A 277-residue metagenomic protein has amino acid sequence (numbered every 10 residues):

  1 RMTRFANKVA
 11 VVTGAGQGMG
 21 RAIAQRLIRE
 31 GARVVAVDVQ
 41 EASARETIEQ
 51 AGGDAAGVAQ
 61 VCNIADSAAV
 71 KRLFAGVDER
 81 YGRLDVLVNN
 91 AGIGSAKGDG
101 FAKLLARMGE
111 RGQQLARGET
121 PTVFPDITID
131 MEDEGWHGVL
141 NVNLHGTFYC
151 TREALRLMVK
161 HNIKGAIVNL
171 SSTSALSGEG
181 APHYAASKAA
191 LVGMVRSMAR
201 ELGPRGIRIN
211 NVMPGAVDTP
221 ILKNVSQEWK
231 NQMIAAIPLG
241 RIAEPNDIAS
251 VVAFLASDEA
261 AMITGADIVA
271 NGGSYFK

Functional and structural regions predicted by a protein language model:
R1, G92-G94, A253, T264-K277: Short C-terminal tail/terminal secondary-structure segment of NAD(P)H-dependent dehydrogenase/reductase domains
R4-V35, M198: Canonical Rossmann dinucleotide-binding motif of NAD(H)/NADP(H)-dependent dehydrogenases/reductases, specifically
G98-T128, E132-H137, M233: Substrate-binding pocket helix/loop in short-chain dehydrogenase/reductase
T151, S187, V195: Active-site helix of classical SDR
R156, K160, R200-P204, A261: Alpha-helical segment proximal to the catalytic Tyr-Lys
S172: Residue(s) in the substrate-gating loop at a strand-loop-helix junction that position the organic substrate next
S177-A186, S197: Active-site loop-to-helix junction immediately N-terminal to the catalytic Tyr of the SDR YXXXK motif in Rossmann-fold
